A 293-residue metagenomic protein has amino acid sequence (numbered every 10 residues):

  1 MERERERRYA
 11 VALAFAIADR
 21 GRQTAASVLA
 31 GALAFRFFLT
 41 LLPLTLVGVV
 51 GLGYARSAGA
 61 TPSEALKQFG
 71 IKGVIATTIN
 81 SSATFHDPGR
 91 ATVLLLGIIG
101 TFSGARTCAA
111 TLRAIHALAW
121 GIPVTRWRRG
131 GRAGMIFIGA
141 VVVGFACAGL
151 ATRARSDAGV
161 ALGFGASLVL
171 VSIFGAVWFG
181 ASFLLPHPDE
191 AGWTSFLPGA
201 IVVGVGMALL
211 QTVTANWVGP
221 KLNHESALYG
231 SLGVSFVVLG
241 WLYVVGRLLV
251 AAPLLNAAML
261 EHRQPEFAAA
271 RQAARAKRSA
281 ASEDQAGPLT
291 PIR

Functional and structural regions predicted by a protein language model:
M1-R293: Membrane-embedded alpha-helices and immediately adjacent juxtamembrane helical segments in alpha-helical membrane
